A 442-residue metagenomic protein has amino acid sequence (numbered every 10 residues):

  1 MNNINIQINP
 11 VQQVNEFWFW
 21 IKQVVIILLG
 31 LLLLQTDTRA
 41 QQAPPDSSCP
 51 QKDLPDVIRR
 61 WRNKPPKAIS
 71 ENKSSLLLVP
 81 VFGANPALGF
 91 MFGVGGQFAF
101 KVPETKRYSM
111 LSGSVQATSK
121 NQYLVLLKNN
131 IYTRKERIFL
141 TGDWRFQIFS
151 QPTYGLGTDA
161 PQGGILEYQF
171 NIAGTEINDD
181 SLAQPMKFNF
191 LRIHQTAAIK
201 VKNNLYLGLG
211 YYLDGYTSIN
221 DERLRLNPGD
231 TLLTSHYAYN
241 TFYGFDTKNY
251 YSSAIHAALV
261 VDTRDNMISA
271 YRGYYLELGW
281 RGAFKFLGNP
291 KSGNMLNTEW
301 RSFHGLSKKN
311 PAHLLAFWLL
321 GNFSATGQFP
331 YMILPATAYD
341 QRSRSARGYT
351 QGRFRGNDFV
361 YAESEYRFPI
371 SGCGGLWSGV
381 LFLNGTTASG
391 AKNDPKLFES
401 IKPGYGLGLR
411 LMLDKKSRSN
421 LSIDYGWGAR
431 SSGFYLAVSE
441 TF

Functional and structural regions predicted by a protein language model:
M1-I58, R62: Cleavable N-terminal export/targeting peptides
K64-S74, V102-S109, R134-L140, N204 (+7 more regions): Short loop/turn motifs that connect adjacent beta-strands in outer-membrane beta-barrel proteins
I69-L77, A84-T247, R353, N420-S422 (+1 more regions): Gram-negative/organellar outer-membrane beta-barrel architecture
S74-L76, L88-F92, N121-V125, K187-I193 (+8 more regions): Residues that define the transmembrane beta-barrel architecture of outer-membrane proteins
L76-L78, S109-G113, I138-W144, L205-L209 (+8 more regions): Transmembrane beta-strands of outer-membrane beta-barrel proteins
P80, V94-F98, L127-I131, I193-I199 (+9 more regions): Residues on the lipid-exposed face of transmembrane beta-strands in outer-membrane beta-barrel proteins
A99-P103, Q116-Q122, Q147-Q151, Y216-S218 (+7 more regions): Sequence/structural signature of outer-membrane beta-barrel proteins
F245, I255-V260, R264-L376: C-terminal outer-membrane beta-barrel translocator/porin domains of Gram-negative envelope proteins and their
